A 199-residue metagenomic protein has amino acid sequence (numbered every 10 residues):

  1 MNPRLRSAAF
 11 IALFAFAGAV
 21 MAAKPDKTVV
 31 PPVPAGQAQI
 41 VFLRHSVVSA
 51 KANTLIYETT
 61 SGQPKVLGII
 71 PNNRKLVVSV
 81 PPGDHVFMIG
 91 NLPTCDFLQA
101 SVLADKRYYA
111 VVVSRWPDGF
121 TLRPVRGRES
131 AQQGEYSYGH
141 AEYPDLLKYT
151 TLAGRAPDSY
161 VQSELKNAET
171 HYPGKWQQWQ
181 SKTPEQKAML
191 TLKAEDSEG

Functional and structural regions predicted by a protein language model:
M1-F10: Bacterial N-terminal signal peptides that target proteins for export
A22-G199: Short loop/turn and low-complexity linker motifs enriched in small/turn-promoting residues
